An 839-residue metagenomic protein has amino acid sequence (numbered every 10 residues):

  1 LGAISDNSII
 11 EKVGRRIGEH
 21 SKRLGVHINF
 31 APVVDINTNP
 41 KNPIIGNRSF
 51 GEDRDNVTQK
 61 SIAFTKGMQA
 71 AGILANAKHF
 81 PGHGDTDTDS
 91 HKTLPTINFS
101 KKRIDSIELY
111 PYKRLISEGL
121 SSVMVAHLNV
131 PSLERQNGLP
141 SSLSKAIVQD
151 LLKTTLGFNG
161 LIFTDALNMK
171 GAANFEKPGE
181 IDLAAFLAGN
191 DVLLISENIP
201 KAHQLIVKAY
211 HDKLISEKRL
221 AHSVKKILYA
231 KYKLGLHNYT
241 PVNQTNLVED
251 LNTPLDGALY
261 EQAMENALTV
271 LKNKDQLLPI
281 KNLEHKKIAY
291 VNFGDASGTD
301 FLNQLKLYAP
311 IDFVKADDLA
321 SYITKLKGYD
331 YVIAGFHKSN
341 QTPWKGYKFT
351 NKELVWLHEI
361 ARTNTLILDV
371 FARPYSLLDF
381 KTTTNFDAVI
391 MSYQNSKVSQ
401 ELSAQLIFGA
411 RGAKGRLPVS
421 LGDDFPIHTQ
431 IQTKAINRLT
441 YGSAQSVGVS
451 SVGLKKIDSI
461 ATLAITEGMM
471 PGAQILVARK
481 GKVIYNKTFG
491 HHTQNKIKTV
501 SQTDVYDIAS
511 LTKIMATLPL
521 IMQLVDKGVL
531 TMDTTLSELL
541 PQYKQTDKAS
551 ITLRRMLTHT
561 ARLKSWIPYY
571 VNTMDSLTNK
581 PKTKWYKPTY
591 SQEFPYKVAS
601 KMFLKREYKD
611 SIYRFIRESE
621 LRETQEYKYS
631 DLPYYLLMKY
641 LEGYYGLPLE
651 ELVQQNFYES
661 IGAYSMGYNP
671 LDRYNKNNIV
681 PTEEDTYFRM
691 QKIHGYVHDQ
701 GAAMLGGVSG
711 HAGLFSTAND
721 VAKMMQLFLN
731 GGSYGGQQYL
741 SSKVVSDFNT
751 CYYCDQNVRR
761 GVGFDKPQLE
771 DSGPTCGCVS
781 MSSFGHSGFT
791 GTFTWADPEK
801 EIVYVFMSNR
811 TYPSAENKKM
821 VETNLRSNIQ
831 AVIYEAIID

Functional and structural regions predicted by a protein language model:
E52-R219, K226: Second-shell residues forming the walls of enzyme active-site clefts
S121-L128, D191, I195, A388-I390 (+3 more regions): Short, well-ordered beta-strand elements
T154, E176-S446, S450: Preference for extracellular/luminal or secreted protein segments
E217-K218, S787-D839: Structured C-terminal helix/loop/strand segments within mature extracytoplasmic catalytic/sensor domains
S446-I508, V529-T531, D699, A815-E816 (+1 more regions): Short, conserved catalytic-motif segment at the N-terminal edge
K456, E467-Q474, K496-T558, S619-P633 (+1 more regions): Short active-site loop at a secondary-structure junction that contains or immediately precedes the catalytic residue(s)
K548-M781: Short, surface-exposed loop or secondary-structure junction motifs that flank catalytic or metal-binding residues
